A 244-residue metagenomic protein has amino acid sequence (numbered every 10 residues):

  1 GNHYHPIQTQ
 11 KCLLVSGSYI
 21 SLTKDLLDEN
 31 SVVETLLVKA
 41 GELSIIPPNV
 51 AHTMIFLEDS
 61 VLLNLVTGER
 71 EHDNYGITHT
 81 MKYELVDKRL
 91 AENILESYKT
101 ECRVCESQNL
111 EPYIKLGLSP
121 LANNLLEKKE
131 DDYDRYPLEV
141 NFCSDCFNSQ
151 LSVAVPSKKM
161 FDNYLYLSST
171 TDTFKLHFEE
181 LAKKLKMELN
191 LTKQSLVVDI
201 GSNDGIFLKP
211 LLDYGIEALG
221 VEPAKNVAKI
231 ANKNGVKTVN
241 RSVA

Functional and structural regions predicted by a protein language model:
N2, S21-L22, I46, H52-L57 (+1 more regions): Short beta-strand His + acidic residue motifs that chelate non-heme Fe in jelly-roll/DSBH and cupin folds
I7-L26: Glycine- and acidic-residue-biased ligand/ion/polar-headgroup-sensing regions
L26-P48: Short acidic-glycine-tyrosine-enriched beta hairpin
L57-I94: Double-stranded beta-helix
L95-T173: N-terminal juxtadomain amphipathic helix that follows a signal peptide/anchor or precedes a small N-terminal auxiliary
K193-N203: Conserved class I S-adenosyl-L-methionine
D204-G215: Conserved SAM-binding loop of SAM-dependent methyltransferases across substrates and taxa, primarily the Class I
G235-A244: Conserved SAM-binding strand-loop segment of SAM-dependent methyltransferases
